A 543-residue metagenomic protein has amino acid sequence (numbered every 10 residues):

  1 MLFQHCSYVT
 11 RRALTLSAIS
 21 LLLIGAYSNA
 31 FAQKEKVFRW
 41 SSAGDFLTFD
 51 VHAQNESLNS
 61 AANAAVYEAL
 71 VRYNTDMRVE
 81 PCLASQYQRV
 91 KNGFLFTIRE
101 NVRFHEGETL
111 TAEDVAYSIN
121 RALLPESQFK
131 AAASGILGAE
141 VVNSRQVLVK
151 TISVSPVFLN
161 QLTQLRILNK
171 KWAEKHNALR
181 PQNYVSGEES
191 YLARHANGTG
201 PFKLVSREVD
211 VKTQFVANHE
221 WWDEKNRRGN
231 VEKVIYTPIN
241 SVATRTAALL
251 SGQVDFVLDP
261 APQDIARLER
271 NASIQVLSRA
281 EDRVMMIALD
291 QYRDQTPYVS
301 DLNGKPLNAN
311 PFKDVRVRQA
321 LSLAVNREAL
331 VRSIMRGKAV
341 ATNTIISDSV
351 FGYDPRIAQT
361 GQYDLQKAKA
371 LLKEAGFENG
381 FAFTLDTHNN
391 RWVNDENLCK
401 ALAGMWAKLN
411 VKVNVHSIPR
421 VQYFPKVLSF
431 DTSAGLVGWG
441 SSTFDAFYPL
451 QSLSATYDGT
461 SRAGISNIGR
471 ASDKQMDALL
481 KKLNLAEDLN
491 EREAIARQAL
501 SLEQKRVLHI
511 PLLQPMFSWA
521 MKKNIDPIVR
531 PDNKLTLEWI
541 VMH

Functional and structural regions predicted by a protein language model:
M1-V9: N-terminal secretory signal peptides that target proteins for export/translocation
Q4, Q33, Q88, A131-P181: Surface-exposed binding/hinge segments that line and control ligand-binding clefts or catalytic entry sites
R11-T15: N-terminal export leaders
Y27-A32: Sec/Tat signal peptide C-region and signal peptidase I cleavage site
K34, R72-T75, G93, R99-F129 (+6 more regions): Extracytoplasmic/periplasmic ligand-capture domains
S41-K91, N120, N197-P201: N-terminal lobe/hinge region of extracytoplasmic solute-binding protein
A53-A62, E113-V115, L162-R166: Short Gly/aromatic-enriched secondary-structure transition segments
M521-H543: Long beta-strand-rich cores associated with HINT superfamily self-processing modules
